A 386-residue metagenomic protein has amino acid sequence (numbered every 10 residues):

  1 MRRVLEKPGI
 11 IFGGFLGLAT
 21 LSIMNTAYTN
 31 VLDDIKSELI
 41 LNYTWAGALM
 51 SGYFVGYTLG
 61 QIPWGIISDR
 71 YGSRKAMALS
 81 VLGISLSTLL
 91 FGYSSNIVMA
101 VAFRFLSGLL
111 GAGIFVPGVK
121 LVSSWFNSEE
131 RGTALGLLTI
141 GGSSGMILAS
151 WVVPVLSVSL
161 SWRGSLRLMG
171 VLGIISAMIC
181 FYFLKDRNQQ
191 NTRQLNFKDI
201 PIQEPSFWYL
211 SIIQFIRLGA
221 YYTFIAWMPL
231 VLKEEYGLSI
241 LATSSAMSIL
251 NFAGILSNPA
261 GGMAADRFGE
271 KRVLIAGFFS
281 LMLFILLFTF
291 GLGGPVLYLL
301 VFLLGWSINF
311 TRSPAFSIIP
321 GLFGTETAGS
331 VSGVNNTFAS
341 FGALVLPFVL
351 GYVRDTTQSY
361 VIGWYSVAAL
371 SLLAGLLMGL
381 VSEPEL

Functional and structural regions predicted by a protein language model:
I10-Y43, F224-P229, L346: Extracytoplasmic
Y28-T29, S206-N258: Extracytoplasmic gate region of multi-pass secondary transporters
I40, G72, Y93-M99, N127 (+3 more regions): Helix-breaking motifs and short loop linkers at transmembrane-helix boundaries and internal kinks in secondary membrane
L59-S95, K271: Conserved MFS/SLC helix-loop-helix module at the cytosolic interface between two early adjacent transmembrane helices
S87, V98-L106, P295-L303: Paired small-residue
F103-G141: Cytoplasmic helix-loop-helix junction between adjacent transmembrane helices in 12-TM secondary transporters
L137-L184: Helix-loop-helix hairpin linking two adjacent transmembrane segments in secondary transporters
E270-I318: C-terminal transmembrane helical hairpin of 12-TM major facilitator-type secondary transporters
